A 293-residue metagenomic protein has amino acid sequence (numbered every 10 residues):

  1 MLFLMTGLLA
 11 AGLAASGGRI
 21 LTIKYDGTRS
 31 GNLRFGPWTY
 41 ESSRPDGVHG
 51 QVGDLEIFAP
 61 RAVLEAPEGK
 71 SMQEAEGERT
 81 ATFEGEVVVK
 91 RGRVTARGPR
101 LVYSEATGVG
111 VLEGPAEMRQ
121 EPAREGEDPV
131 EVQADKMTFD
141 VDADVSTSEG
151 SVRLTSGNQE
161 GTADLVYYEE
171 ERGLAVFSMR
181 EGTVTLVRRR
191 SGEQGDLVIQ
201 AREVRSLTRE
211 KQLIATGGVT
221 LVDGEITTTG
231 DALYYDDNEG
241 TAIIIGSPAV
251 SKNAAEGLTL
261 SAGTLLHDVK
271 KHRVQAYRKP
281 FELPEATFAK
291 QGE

Functional and structural regions predicted by a protein language model:
M1-A10: Bacterial N-terminal signal peptides
G12-E293: N-terminal amphipathic/hydrophobic interface segments
